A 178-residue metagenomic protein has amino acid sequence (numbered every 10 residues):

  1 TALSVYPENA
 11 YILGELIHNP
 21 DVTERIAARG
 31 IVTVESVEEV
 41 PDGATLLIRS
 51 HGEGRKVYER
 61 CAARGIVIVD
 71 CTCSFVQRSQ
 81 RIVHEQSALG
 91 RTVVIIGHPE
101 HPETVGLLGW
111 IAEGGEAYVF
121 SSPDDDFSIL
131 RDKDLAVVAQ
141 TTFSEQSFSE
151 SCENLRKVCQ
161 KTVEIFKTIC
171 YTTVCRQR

Functional and structural regions predicted by a protein language model:
T1-R178: The feature marks the mature, well-folded catalytic cores of soluble enzymes
